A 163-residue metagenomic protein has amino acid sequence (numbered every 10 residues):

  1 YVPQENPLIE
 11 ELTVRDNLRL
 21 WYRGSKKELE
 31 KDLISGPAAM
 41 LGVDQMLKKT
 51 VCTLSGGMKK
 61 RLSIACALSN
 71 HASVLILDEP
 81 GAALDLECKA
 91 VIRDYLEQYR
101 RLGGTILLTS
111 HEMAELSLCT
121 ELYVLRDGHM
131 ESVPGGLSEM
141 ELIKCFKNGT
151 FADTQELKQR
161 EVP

Functional and structural regions predicted by a protein language model:
L12-G24: Q-loop/switch helix immediately C-terminal to the Walker
R19, L29-M46: Conserved ABC ATPase "signature" region
T50-L54: Conserved ABC ATPase signature
L75-E79: Catalytic Walker B motif of ABC-type/P-loop ATPase nucleotide-binding domains
L86-C88: Helix N-cap at the start of a conserved alpha-helix in ABC-type nucleotide-binding domains
T109-H111: H-loop/switch region of ABC-family ATPase nucleotide-binding domains
H129-F151: Conserved beta-strand-loop-alpha-helix hinge in the C-terminal portion of ABC ATPase nucleotide-binding domains
